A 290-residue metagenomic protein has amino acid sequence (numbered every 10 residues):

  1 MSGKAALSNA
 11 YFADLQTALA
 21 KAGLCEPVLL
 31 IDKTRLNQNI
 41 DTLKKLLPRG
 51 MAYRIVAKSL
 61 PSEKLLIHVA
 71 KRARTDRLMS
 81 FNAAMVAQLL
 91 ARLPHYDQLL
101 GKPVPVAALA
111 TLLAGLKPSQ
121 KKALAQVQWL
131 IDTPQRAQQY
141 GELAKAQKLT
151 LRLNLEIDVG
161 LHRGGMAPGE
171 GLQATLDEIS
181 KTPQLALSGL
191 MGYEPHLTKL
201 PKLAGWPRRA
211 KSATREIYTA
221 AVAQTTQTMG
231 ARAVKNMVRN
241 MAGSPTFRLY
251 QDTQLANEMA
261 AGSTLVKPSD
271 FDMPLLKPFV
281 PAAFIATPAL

Functional and structural regions predicted by a protein language model:
M1-F12: N-terminal basic/disordered segments at the start of proteins
Y11-L29: Generic N-terminal amphipathic, Lys/Arg-enriched alpha-helix
F12-Q16, R35-K64: N-terminal glycine-rich anion-binding loops that anchor highly charged ligand groups
L36, I40, L109, T133 (+4 more regions): Aromatic/hydrophobic pocket-lining residues that form the small-molecule binding cavity in soluble enzyme cores
Y53-K199: Active-site-proximal beta-alpha core segment in soluble small-molecule metabolic enzymes
R152, D158-K277: Active-site loop/helix belt of alpha/beta enzymes
L249, F279-A286: Short coil-to-beta-strand transition motifs
